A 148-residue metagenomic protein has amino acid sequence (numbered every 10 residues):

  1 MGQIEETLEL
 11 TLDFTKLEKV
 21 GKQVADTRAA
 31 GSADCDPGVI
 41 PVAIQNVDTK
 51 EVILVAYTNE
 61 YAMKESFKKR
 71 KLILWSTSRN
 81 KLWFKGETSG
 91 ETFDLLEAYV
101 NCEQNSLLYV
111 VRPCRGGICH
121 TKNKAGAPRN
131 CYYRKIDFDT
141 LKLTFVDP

Functional and structural regions predicted by a protein language model:
G2-P41, N46-P148: C-terminal binding/interaction regions
